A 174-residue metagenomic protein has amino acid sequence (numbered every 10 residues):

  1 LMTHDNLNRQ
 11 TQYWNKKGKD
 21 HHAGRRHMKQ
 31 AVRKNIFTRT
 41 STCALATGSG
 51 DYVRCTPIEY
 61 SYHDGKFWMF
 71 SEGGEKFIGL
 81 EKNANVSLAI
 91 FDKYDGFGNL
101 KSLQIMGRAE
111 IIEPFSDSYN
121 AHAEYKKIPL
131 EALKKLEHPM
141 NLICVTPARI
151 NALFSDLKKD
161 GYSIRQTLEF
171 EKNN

Functional and structural regions predicted by a protein language model:
M2-R9: Extreme N-terminal basic, low-complexity initiation segments that serve as generic localization/processing leaders
D5, D20-A23: Acidic, Ala/Val/Gly-enriched low-complexity intrinsically disordered segments
N8, W14, G24-H27, K101-N174: Charged, gly/pro-rich active-site loop segments
R25-T42: Short, basic/aromatic recognition patches
I36-F37, L80, Y125: A generic structural signal for nonpolar/aromatic side chains embedded in well-ordered alpha-helices
R39-C43, T56, G65, K82-V86 (+2 more regions): A generic structural signal for short beta-strands and their flanking turns/coil linkers
T40-G73, L88-D92: Short beta-strand segments
K76-N83, S87-I112: Helix-adjacent hinge/juxtasegments
